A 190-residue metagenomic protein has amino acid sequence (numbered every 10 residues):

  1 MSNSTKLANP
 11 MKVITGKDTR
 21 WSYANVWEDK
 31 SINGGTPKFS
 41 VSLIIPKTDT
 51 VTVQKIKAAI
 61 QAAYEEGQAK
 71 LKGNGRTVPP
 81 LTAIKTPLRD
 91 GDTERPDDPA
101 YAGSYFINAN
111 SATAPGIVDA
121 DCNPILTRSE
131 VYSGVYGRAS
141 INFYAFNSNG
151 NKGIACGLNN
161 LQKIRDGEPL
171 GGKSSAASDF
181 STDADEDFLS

Functional and structural regions predicted by a protein language model:
M1-F106: OB-fold ssDNA-binding interfaces and closely related basic DNA-contact patches used across DNA replication/repair
M1-M11, E168-S190: Acidic, gly/ser/pro-rich intrinsically disordered tails
G35-P37, P99-Y101, V135, G150-A155: A short, structural micro-pattern
I45-K47, F143-A145, R165: Beta-strand elements of well-folded, non-transmembrane domains
N108-L126: Beta-strand/loop nucleic-acid-binding surfaces
A120-G137, Y144-I154: Exposed beta-sheet edge/beta-hairpin loop segments within beta-rich domains
S148-E168: OB-fold/S1-family single-stranded nucleic acid-binding modules
